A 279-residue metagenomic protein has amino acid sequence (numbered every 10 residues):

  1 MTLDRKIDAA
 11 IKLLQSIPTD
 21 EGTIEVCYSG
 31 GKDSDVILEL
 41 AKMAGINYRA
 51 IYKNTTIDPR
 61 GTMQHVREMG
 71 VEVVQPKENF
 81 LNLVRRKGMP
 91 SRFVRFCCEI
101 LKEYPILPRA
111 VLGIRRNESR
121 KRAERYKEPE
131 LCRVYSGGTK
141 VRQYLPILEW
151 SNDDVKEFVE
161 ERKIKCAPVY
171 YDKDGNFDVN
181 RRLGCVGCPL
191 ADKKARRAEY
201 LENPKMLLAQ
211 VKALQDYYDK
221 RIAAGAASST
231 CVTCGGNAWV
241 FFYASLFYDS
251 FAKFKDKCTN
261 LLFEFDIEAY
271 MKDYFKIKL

Functional and structural regions predicted by a protein language model:
M1-R162, L279: ATP-dependent adenylation/nucleotidyltransferase module used to activate substrates
G22-T23, A167, Y171-L279: ATP/NTP-dependent adenylation/nucleotidyl-transfer catalytic domains that generate, transfer, or process NMP-activated
